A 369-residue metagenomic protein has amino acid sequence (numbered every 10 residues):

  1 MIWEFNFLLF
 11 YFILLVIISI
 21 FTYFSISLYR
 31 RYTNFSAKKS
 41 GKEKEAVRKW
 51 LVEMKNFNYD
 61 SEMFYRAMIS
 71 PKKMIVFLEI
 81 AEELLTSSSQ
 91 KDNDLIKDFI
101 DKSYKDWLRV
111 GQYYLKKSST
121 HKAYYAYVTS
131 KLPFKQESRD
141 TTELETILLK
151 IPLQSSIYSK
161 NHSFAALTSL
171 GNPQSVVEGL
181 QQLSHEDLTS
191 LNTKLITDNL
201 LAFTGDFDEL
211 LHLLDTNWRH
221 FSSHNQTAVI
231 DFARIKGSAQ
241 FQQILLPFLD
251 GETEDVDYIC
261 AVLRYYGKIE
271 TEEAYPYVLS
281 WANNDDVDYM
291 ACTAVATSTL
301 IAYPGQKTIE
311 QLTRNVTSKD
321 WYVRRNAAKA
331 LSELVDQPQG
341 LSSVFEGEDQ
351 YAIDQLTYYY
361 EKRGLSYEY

Functional and structural regions predicted by a protein language model:
M1-G41: N-terminal signal-anchor transmembrane alpha helix of single-pass membrane proteins, serving as the membrane-anchoring
I26-S118: N-terminal topogenic membrane-targeting module
K49, N56-F57, S298-G305, E310-Y369: Hydrophilic extracytoplasmic domains
F64-Y65, D101-Y114, S138-P152, P173-S184 (+6 more regions): Amphipathic alpha-helical scaffolding segments comprising HEAT/armadillo-like alpha-solenoid repeats
I75-P173: Membrane-proximal soluble helical/coiled-coil segments that couple transmembrane anchors to catalytic or regulatory
E83, D94-D101, A123-K135, N161-G171 (+7 more regions): Structural detector for internal amphipathic alpha-helices that build alpha-solenoid repeat scaffolds
K117-S119, P152-I157, D187-T189, W218-S222 (+4 more regions): Short inter-helical turns and helix N-cap capping residues of alpha-solenoid HEAT/ARM repeat scaffolds
Q174, Q182-I196, F221: Cytosolic/matrix-facing juxtamembrane and C-terminal tails of multi-pass cellular membrane proteins
